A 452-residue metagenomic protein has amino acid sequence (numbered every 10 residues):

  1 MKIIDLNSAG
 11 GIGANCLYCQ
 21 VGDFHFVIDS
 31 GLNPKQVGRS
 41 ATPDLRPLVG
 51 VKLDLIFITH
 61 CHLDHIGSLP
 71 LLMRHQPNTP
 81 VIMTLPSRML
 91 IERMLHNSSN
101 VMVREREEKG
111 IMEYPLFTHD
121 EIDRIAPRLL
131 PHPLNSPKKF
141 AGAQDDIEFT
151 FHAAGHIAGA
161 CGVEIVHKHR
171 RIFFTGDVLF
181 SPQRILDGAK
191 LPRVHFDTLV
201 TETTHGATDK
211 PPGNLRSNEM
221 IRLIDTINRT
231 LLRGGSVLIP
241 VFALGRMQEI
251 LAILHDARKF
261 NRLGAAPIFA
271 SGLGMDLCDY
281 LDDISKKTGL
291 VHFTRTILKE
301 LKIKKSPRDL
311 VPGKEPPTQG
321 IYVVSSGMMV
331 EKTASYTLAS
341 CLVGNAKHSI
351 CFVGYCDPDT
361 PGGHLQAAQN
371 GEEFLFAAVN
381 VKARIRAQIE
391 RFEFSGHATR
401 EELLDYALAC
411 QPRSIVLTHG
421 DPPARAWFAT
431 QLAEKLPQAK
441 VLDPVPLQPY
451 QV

Functional and structural regions predicted by a protein language model:
M1-V51, P131-D187, G313-E315, I321 (+3 more regions): Core dinuclear metal-dependent hydrolase active-site scaffold
A9-A14, V21-T79, M83-I125, F180-G188 (+1 more regions): Pre-active-site segment of Zn-dependent metallo-hydrolases
Q20-G22, V166-K168, A189-R193, I253-F260 (+4 more regions): Short, solvent-exposed amphipathic alpha-helical segments in soluble enzyme and RNA/protein-processing domains
I28-S30, L53-H62, L69, V81-T84 (+11 more regions): Active-site neighborhood of phospho(di)ester-bond hydrolases with catalytic His/Asp-centered motifs
L95-I157, K286-T318: Metallo-beta-lactamase
S181-A270, S349, G354, E373-K440: Cap/insert and terminal regions of metallo-dependent hydrolase folds
L223-P361, T418: Hard-cation-handling environments
D282-G320, N370-Q411: C-terminal helical cap/extension that packs against the catalytic core of soluble nucleotide-cofactor enzymes
